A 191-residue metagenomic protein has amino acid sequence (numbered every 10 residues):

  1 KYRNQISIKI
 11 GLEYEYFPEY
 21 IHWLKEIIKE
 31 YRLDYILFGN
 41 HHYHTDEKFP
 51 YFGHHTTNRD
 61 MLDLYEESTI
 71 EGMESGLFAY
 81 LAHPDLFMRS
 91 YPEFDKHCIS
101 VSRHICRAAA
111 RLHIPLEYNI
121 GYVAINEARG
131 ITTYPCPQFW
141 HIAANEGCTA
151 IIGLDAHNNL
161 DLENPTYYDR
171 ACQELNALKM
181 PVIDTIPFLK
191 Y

Functional and structural regions predicted by a protein language model:
K1-R111: Extended substrate/RNA-proximal surfaces in nucleic-acid metabolism proteins
M88-R89, E93-Y191: Charged catalytic cores and adjacent phosphate/nucleic-acid-binding surfaces used for phosphate/nucleic-acid chemistry
